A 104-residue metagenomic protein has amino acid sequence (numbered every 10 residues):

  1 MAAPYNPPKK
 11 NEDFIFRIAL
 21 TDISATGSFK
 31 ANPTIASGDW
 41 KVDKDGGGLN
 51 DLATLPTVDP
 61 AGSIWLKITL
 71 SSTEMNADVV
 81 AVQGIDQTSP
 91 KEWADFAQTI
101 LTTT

Functional and structural regions predicted by a protein language model:
M1-T104: Polar, enzyme-active/binding microenvironments
